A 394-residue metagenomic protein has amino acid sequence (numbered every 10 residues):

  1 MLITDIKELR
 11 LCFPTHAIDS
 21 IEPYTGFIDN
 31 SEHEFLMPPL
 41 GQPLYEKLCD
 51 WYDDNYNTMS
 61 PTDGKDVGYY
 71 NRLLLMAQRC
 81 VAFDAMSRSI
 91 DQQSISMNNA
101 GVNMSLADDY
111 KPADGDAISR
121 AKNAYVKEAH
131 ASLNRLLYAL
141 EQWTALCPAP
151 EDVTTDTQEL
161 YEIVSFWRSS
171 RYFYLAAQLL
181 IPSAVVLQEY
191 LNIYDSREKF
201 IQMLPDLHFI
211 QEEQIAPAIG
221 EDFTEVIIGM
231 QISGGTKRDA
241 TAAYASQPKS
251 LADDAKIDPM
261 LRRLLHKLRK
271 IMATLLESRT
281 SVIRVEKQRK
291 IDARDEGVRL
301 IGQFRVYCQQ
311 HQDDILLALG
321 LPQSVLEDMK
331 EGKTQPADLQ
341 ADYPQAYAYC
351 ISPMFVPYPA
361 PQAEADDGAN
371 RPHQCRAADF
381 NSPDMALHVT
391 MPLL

Functional and structural regions predicted by a protein language model:
M1-Q78, Q92-L394: Conserved short "hinge" loops at termini or chain/domain junctions
